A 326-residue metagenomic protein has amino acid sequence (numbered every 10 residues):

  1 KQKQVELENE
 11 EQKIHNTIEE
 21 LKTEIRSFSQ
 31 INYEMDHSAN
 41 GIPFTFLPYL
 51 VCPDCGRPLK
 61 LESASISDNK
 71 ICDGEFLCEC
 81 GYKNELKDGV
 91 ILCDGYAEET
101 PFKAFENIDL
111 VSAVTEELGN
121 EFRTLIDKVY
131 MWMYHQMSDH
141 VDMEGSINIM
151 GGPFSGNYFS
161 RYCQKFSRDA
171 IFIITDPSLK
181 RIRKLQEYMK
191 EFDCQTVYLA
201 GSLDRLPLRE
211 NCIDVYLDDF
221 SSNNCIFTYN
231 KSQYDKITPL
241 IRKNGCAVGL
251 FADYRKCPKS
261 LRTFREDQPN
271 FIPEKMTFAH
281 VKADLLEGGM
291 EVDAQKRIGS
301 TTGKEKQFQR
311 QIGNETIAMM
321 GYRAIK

Functional and structural regions predicted by a protein language model:
A39-G41, V90-V141: Class I SAM-dependent methyltransferase Rossmann-like catalytic core, especially the SAM/SAH-binding loop
C52-C55, E75-C78: Short cysteine-rich clusters marking metal-coordination/redox-active sites
E144-L206: Class I SAM-dependent methyltransferase SAM/SAH-binding core
D214-K231: A short SAM/SAH-binding and catalytic strip from SAM-dependent methyltransferases
Y229-C246: A short glycine-rich, Lys/Arg-flanked "PGG" loop and its adjoining helix->strand segment in the class I
G245-M276: Conserved class I S-adenosyl-L-methionine
F271-K296: Short alpha-helix
G289-M290, A294-K326: Core SAM-dependent methyltransferase catalytic element
